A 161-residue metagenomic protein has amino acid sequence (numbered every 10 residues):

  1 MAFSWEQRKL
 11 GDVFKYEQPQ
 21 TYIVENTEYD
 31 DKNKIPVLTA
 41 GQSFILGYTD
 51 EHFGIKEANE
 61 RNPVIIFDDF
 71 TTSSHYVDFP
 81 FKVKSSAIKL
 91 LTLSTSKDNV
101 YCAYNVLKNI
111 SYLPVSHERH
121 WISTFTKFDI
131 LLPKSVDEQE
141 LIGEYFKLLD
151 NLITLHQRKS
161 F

Functional and structural regions predicted by a protein language model:
M1-E6, D129-F161: Amphipathic alpha-helical segments
M1-T21, D31-Q42: Non-catalytic DNA-recognition/assembly elements of restriction-modification systems
Q20-I23, D50-H52: Short alpha-helical segments and helix-capping/turn motifs at coil-helix boundaries
I23-Y29, H117-W121: Short coil/turn segments at secondary-structure boundaries
Y29-D31, A58-N59: Extracellular/periplasmic catalytic domains that process cell-envelope and extracellular macromolecules
T39-N105, S116-T126: A short beta-sheet element
S96, N109, K134-V136: Loop/turn elements at beta-strand to alpha-helix junctions within RNA-recognition modules
Y112: Catalytic core of tubulin tyrosine ligase-like
